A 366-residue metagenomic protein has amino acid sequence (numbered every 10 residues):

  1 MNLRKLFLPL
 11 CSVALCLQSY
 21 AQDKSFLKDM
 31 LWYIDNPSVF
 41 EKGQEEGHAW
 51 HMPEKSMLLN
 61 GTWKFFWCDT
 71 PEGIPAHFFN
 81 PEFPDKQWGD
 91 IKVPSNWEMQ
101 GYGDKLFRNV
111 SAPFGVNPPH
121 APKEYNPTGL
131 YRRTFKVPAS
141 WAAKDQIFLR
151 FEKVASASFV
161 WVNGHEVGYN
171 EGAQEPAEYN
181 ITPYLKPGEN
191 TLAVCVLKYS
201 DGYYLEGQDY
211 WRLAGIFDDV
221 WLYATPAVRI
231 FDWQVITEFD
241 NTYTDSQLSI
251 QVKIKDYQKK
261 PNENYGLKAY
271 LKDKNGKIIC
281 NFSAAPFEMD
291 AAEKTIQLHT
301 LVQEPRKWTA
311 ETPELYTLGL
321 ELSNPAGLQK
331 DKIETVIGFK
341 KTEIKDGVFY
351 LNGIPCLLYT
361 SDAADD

Functional and structural regions predicted by a protein language model:
M1-D23: Bacterial Sec-dependent N-terminal signal peptides
Q22-A112, T191-Y199: Accessory carbohydrate-binding/adhesion or oligomerization-edge regions at the termini of glycan-active proteins
F26, W32, E45, A49-W50 (+5 more regions): Accessory beta-strand-rich segments of carbohydrate-active enzymes
A142-D145, L185-E189, N262, V302-L315: Short glycine/proline/serine/threonine-rich loop/turn segments at secondary-structure transition edges
A227-Y257: Surface beta-strand/loop "capping" patches
S246-F287: Beta-strand-rich binding/interaction modules
D331-L358: Carboxylate/His-rich catalytic cores and anion/metal-binding grooves
Y359-D366: Conserved small/polar residues in nucleotide/adenosyl-binding loops
